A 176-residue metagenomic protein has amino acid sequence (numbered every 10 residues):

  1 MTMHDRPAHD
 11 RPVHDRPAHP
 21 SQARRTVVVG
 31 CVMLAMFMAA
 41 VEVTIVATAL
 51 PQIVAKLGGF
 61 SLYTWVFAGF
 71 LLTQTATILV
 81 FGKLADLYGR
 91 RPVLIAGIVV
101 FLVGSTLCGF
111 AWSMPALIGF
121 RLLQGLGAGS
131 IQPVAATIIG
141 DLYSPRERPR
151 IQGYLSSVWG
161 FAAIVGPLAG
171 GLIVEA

Functional and structural regions predicted by a protein language model:
T2-A176: Transmembrane-helix bundle of Major Facilitator Superfamily
